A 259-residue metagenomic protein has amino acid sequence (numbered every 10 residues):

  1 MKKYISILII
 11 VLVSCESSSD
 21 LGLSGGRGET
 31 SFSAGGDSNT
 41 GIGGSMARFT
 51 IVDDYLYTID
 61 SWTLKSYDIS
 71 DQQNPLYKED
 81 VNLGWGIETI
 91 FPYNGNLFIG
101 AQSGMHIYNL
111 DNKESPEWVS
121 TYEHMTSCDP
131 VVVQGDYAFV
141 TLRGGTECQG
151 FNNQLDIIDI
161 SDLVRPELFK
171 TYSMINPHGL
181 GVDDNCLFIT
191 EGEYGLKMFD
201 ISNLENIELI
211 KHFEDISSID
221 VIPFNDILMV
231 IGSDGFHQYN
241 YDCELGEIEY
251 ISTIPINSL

Functional and structural regions predicted by a protein language model:
Y4-L12: Sec-dependent N-terminal signal peptides
C15-L259: Feature marking well-ordered beta-strand scaffolds used for ligand recognition
